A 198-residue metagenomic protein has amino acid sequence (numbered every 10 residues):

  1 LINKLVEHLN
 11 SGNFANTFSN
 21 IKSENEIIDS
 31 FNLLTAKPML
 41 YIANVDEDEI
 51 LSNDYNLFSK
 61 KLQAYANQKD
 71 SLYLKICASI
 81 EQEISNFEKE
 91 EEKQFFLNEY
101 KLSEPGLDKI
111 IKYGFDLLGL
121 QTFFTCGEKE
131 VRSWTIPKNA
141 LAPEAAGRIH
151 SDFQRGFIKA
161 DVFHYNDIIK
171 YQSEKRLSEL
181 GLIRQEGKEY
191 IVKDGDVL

Functional and structural regions predicted by a protein language model:
L1-I191, L198: C-terminal-of-GTPase-core extension/linker across diverse P-loop GTPases
